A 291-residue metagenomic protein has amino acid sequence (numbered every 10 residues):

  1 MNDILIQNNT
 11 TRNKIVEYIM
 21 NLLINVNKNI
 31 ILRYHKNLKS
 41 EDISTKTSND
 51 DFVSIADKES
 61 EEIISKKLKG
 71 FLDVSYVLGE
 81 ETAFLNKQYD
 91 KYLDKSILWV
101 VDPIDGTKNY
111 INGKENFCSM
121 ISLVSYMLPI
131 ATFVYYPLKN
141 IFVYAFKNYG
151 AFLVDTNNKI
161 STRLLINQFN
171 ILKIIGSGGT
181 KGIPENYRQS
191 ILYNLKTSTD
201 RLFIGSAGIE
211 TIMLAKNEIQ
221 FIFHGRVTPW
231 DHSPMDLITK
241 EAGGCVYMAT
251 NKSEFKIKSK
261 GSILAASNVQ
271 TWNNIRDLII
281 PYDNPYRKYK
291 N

Functional and structural regions predicted by a protein language model:
M1-I104, K288-N291: N-terminal subdomain of lithium-sensitive/metallo-dependent phosphomonoesterases centered on the IMPase/IPPase/PAP
I30-I31, G106-T107, L214, T239: Buried hydrophobic positions in well-ordered alpha/beta secondary-structure cores of metabolic enzymes
K58, E81, P103-G106, P137 (+3 more regions): Generic detector of well-ordered alpha-helical packing
Y89-F152: DPxDG-like acidic metal-binding loop motif
G150-L153, N157-I160, Q270-N274: Short helix-loop capping/hinge motifs at secondary-structure junctions, enriched in acidic/polar residues
L165-N291: An extended, acidic
